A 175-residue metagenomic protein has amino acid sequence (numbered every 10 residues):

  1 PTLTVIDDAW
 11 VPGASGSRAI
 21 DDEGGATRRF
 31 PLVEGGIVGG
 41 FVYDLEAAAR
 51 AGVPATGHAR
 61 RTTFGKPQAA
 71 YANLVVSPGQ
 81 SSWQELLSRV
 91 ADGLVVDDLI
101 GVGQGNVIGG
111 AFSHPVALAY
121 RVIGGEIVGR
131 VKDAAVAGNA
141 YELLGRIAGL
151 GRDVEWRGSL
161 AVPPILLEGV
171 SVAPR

Functional and structural regions predicted by a protein language model:
P1-R175: N-terminal small-residue-enriched
